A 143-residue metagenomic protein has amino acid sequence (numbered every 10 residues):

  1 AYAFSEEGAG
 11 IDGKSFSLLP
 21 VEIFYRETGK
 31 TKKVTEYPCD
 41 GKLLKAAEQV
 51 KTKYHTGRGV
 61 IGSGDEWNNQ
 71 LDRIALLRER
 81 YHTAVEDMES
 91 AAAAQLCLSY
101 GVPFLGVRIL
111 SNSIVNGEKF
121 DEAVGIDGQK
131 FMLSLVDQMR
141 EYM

Functional and structural regions predicted by a protein language model:
A1-Y81: Mid-sequence, gly/pro-rich, charge-dense loop/helix-turn segments that line enzyme active sites
Y2-E6, G10-V21, A92-F104, I126-M132: Hydrophobic transmembrane alpha-helix bundles
S5, F24-Y25, E86-S90, I114-V115 (+1 more regions): Short, surface-exposed, polar/charged, turn-prone segments marking secondary-structure boundaries
P38, K42, D72, M88-A91 (+2 more regions): Conserved active-site and cofactor/substrate-binding residues in soluble primary-metabolism enzymes
K42-Y54, L96, S134-Y142: Generic non-transmembrane alpha-helical segments
E66-K119: A C-terminal functional module that forms or caps the active site or interfaces directly with catalytic machinery
I114-M143: His/Asp/Glu-rich mid-to-C-terminal helical/loop segments that flank catalytic regions of hydrolases
